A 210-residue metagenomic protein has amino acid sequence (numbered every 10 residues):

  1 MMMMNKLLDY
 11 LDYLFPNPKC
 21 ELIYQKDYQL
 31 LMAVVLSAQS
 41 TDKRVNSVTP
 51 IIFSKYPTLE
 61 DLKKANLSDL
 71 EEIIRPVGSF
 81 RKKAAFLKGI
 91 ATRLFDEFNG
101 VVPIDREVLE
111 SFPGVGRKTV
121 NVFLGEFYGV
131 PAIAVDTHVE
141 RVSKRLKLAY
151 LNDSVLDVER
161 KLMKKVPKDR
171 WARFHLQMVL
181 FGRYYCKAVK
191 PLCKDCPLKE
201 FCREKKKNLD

Functional and structural regions predicted by a protein language model:
M3-D210: Catalytic cores of DNA base-excision repair glycosylases
